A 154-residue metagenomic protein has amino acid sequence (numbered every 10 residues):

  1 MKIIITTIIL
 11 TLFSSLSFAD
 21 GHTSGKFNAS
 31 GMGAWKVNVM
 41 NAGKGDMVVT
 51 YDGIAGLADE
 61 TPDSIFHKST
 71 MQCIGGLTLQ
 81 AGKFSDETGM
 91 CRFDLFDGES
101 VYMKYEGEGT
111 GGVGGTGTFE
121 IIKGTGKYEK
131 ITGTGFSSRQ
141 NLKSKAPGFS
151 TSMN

Functional and structural regions predicted by a protein language model:
M1-I5: Positively charged n-region of N-terminal signal peptides that target proteins for export
S14-L16: N-terminal signal peptide c-region/cleavage motif recognized by signal peptidases
D20-N154: Beta-strand-enriched cores of mature, soluble protein domains
